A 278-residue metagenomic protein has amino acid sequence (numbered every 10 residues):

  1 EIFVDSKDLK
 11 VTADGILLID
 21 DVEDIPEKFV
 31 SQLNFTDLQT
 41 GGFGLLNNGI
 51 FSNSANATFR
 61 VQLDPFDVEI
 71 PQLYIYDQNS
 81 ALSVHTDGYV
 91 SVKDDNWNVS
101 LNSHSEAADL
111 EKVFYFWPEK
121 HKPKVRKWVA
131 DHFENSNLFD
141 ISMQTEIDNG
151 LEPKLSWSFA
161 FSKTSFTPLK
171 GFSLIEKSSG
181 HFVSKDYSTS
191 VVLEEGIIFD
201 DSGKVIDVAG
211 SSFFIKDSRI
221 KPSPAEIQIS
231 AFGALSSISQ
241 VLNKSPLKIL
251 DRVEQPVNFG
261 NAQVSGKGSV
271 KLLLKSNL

Functional and structural regions predicted by a protein language model:
E1, V68-I70, S83-H85, V191-L193 (+1 more regions): Hydrophobic residues on conserved beta-strands that form the core of alpha/beta folds
E1-Y76, N96-T167, F182, F213-L278: Extended amphipathic, helix-rich lipid-handling scaffolds
S6-V11, D77-S83, L169-L174, S202-V205: Solvent-exposed loop/turn segments connecting transmembrane beta-strands in outer-membrane beta-barrel proteins
P26-E27, E152-K154, G171-E176, V191 (+1 more regions): Short glycine/proline-enriched turns and hinge-like loops at secondary-structure junctions
K93-D94, D186: Short acidic-glycine loop/turn motifs at beta-strand connectors
E195-I197: Extended hydrophobic/aromatic segments used for targeting, binding, or gating
